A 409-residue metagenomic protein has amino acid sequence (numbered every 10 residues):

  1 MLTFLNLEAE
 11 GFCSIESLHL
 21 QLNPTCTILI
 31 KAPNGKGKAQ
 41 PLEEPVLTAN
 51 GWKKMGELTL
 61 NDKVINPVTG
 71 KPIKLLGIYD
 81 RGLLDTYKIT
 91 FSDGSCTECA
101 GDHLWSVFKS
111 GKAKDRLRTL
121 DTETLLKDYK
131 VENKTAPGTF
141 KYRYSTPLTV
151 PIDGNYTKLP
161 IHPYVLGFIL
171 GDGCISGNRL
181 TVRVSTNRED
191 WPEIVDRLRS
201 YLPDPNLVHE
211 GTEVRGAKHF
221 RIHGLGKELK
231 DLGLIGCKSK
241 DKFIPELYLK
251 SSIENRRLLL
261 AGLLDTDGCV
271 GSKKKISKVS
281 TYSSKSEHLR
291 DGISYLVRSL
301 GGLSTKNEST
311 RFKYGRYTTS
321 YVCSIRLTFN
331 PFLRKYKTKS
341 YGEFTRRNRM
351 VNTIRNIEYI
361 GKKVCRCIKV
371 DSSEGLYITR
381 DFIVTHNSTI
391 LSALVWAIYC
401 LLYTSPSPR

Functional and structural regions predicted by a protein language model:
L2-G37, S388-V395: Pre-Walker A-like glycine/lysine-rich segment at the N-terminus of P-loop NTPase domains
E16, W52-K53: Short, solvent-exposed loop/turn positions at domain surfaces that link secondary-structure elements or cap domain
A39-G51: Long, charge-dense accessory insertions within large macromolecular proteins
M55, L60-G70, L76-Y314, M350-N387: Intein-associated homing endonuclease modules of the LAGLIDADG/DOD-type, together with closely related HINT-family
E228, R316-R346: Long, continuous compositionally biased terminal/linker segments
A397-L402: Post-Walker A helix-loop "phosphate-sensing" segment adjacent to the P-loop in P-loop NTPases
Y403-P408: Conserved small/polar residues in nucleotide/adenosyl-binding loops
